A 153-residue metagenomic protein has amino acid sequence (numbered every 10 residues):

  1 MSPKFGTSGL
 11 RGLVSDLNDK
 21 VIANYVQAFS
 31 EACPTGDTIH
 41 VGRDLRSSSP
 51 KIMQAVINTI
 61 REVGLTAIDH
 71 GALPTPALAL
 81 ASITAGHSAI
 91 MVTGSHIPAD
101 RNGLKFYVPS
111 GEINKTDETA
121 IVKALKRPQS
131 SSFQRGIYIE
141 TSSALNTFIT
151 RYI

Functional and structural regions predicted by a protein language model:
M1-G9, H70-P76, N102-L104, R127-F133: Short charge-dense sequence patches
M1-N58, E62-V63, I137-I153: An N-terminal, well-structured beta->alpha segment
T7, G12-D16, A99, F106-P109 (+1 more regions): Generic structural "secondary-structure junction" signal
D16, S88-P98, V122-S132: A short, terminal or domain-edge coil/loop segment
V21, N102-I153: Gly/Ser/Thr-enriched, mixed-charge loops and adjacent short helices that form phosphate/oxyanion-binding elements
V21-Y25, A55, A77, T84 (+2 more regions): Alpha-helix termini
Q27, E31-C33, A67-H70, H96 (+2 more regions): Short, surface-exposed, polar/charged, turn-prone segments marking secondary-structure boundaries
T35-P109: Ferredoxin-reductase
